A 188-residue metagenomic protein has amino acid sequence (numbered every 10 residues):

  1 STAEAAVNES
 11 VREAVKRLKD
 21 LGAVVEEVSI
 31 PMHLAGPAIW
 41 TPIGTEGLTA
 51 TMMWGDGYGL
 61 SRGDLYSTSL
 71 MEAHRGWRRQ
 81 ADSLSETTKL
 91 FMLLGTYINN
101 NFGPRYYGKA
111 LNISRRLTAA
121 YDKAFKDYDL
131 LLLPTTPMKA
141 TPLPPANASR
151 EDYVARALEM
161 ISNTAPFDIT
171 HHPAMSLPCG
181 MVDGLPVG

Functional and structural regions predicted by a protein language model:
S1-A165, I169: Amidase signature
T45, P186-G188: Short basic, glycine-rich beta-strand/loop surfaces that mediate nucleic-acid
T170-P186: Glycine-rich phosphate/pyrophosphate-binding loops and their adjacent beta-strand/loop elements at enzyme active sites
